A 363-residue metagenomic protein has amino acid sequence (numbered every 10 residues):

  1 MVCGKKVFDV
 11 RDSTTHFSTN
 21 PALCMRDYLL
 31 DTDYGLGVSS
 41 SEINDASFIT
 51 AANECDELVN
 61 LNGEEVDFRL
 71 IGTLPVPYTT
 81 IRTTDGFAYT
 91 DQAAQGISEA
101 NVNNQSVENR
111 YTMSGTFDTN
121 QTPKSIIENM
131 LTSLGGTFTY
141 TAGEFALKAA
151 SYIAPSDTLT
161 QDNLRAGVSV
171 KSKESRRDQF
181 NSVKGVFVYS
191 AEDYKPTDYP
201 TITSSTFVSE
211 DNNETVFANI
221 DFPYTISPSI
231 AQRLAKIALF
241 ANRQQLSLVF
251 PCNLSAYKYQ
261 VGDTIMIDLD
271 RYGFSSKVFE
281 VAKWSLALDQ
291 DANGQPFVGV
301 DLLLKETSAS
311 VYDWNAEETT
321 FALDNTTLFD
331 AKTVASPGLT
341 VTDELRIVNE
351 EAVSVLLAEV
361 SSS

Functional and structural regions predicted by a protein language model:
M1-T14, P21: Exposed low-complexity, polar/acidic, P/S/T/G-rich flexible segments that act as propeptides, protease-susceptible
T14-S363: C-terminal extracytoplasmic interaction modules
